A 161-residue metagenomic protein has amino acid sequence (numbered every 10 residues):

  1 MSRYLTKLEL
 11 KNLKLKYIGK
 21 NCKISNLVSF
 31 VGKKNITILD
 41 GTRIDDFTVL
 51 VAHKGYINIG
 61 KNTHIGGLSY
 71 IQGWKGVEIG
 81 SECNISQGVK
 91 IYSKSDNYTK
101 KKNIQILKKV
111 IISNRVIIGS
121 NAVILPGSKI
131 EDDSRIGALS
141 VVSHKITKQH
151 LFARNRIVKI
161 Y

Functional and structural regions predicted by a protein language model:
M1-T37, G41: Extended, small-residue-rich solenoid/repeat segments and analogous flexible loops that form exposed scaffolds
L5, V31-I38, R43-K129, N155-Y161: Flexible, glycine/small-residue-enriched loop-and-beta-strand segment within the central core of proteins
L27-S29, V49, V141, L151: Conserved beta-strand positions that form and line the central face of beta-propeller blades
N84, S134-R135: Short alpha-helix at the nucleotide-sugar/activated-sugar donor binding site of glycosyltransferases and closely
E131-S134, T147-Q149: Conserved catalytic segment of ABC-fold P-loop ATPases
R135-V141: A generic "structured core" feature
H144: Short helix N-cap motif at coil->helix boundaries in the Bergerat
K148, A153-R156: Acidic, glycine-centered active-site loop in nucleotide-sugar glycosyltransferases
